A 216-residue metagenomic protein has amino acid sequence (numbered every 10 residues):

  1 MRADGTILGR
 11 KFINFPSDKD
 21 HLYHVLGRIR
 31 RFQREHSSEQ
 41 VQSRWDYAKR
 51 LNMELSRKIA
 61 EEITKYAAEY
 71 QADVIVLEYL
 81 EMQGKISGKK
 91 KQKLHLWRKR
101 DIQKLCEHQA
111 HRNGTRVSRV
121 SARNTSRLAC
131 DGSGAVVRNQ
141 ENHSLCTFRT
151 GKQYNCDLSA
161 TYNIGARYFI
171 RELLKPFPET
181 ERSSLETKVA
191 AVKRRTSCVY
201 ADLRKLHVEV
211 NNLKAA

Functional and structural regions predicted by a protein language model:
M1-K99, P176-A216: Substrate-contacting helices/loops that form the catalytic groove of nucleic-acid and nucleotide-polymer processing
K91, W97-A216: Positively charged, low-complexity nucleic-acid-binding target-recognition regions
